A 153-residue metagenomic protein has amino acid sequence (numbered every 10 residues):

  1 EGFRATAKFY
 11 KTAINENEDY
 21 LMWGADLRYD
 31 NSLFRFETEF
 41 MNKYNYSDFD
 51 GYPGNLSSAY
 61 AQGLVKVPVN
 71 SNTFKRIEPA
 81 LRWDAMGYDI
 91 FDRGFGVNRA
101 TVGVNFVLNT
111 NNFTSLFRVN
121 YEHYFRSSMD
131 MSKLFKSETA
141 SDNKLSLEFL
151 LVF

Functional and structural regions predicted by a protein language model:
E1-F3, P68-I77, N109-S115: Short loop/turn motifs that connect adjacent beta-strands in outer-membrane beta-barrel proteins
E1-P53: Surface-exposed beta-loop-beta
A5-F9, L27, F36-T38, G63 (+4 more regions): Membrane-embedded beta-strand positions of outer-membrane beta-barrel proteins
F9-A13, N31-L33, F40-Y46, V67 (+3 more regions): Transmembrane beta-strands of outer-membrane beta-barrel pores
K11, L21-W23, F40-Y44, N55-Q62 (+4 more regions): Transmembrane beta-barrel architecture of outer-membrane proteins
E16-M22, S47-G54, D89-V97, S128-K136 (+1 more regions): Outer-membrane beta-barrel translocator domains and adjoining extracellular loop/strand segments of Gram-negative
L33, E37-Y46, P53-I77: Internal helical hairpin/lid segments
A140-F153: Outer-membrane beta-barrel "beta-signal"
